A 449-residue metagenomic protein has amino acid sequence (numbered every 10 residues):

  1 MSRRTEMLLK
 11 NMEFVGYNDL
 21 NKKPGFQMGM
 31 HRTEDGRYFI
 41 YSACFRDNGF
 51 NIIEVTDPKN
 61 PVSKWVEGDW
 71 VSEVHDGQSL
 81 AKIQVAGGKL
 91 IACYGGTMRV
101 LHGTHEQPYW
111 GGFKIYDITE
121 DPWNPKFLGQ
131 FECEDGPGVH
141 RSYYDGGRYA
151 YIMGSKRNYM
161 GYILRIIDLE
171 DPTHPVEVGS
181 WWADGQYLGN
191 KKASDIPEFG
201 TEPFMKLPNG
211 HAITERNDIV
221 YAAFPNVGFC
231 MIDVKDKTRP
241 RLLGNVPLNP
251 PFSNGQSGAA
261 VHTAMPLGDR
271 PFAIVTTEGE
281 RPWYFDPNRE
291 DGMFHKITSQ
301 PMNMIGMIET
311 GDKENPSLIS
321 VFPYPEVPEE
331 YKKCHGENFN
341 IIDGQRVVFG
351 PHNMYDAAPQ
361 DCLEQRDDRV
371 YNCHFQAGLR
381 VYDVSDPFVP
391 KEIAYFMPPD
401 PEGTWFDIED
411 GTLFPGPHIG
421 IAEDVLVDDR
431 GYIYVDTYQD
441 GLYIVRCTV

Functional and structural regions predicted by a protein language model:
M1-V449: Feature marking well-ordered beta-strand scaffolds used for ligand recognition
